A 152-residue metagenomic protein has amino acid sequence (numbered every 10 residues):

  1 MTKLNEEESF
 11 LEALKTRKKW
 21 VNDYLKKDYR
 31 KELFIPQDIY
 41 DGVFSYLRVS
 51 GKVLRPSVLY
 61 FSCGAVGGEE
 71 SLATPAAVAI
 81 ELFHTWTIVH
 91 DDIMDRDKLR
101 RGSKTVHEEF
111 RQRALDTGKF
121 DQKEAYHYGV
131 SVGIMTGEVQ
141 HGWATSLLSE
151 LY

Functional and structural regions predicted by a protein language model:
M1-Y29: N-terminal amphipathic/basic leader segments beginning at the initiator methionine
Y29, L33-Y152: Mg2+-dependent prenyl diphosphate-binding active-site environment of isoprenoid biosynthetic enzymes
